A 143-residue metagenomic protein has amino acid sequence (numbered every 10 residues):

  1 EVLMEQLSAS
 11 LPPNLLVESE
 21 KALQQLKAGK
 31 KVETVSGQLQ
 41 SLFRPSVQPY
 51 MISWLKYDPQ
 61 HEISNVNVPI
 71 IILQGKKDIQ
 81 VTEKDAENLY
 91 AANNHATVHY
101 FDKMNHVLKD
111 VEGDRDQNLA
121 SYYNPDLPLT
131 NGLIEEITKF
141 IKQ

Functional and structural regions predicted by a protein language model:
E1-Q60: Accessory cap/linker subdomain of secreted extracellular hydrolases
R44, I52, K56, I79 (+2 more regions): Solvent-exposed, acidic/flexible segments
Y50, P59-E62, D85, L133 (+1 more regions): Stable alpha-helical elements in mature extracytoplasmic
V66, I72-Q74, D78: Short beta-strand/loop motif that positions the catalytic acidic residue of the alpha/beta-hydrolase fold
I79-D85: Conserved alpha/beta-hydrolase "acid-adjacent" motif
T97, M104-Q143: Catalytic active-site module of serine/aspartate enzymes centered on a nucleophile-bearing elbow/loop
